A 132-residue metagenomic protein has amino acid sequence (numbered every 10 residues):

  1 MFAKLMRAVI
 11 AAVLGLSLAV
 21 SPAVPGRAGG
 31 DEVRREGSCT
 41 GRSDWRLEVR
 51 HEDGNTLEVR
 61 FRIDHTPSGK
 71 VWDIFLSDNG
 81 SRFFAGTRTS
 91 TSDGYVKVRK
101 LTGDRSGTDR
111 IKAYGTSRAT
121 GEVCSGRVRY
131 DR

Functional and structural regions predicted by a protein language model:
A11-A19: Bacterial N-terminal signal peptides
V24-D53, R129-R132: Transition segment at domain starts
E58-D64: Short edge beta-strand/loop segments characteristic of extracellular beta-sandwich folds
V71-S81: Short, surface-exposed beta-strand/strand-loop-strand elements in extracellular ectodomains
S81-D93, R129: Solvent-exposed serine/threonine-rich low-complexity stretches and specific carbohydrate-binding patches
G94-D104, R127: Exposed aromatic-hydrophobic patches
S106-A119: Short, aromatic- and glycine-rich surface loops/edge beta-strands on solvent-exposed regions
T120-R132: Edge beta-strands of extracellular beta-sandwich domains
